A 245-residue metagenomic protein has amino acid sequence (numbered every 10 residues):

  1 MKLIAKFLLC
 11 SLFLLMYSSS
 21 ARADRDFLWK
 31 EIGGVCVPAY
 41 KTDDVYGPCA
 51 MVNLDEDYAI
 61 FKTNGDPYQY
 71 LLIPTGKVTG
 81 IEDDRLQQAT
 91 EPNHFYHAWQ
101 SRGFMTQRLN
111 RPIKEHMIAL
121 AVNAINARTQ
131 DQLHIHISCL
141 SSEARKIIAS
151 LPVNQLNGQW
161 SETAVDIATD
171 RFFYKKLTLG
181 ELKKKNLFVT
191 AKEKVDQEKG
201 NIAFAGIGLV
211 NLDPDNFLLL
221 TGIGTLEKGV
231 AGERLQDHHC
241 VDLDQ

Functional and structural regions predicted by a protein language model:
K2-C10: Sec-dependent signal peptide recognition, specifically the positively charged N-region followed immediately by
C10-S11, A21: Cleavable N-terminal signal peptides
Y17-S18: N-terminal signal peptide c-region/cleavage motif recognized by signal peptidases
R22-Q245: HIT superfamily nucleotide-processing domains
